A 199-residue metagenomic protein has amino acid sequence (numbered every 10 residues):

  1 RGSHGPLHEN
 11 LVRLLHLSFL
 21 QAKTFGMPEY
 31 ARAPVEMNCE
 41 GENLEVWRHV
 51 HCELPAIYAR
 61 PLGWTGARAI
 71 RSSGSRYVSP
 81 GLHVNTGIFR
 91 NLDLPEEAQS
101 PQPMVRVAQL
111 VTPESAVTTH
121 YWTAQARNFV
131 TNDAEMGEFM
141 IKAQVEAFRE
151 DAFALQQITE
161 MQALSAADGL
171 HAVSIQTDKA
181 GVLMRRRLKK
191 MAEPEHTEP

Functional and structural regions predicted by a protein language model:
R1-P199: C-terminal catalytic domain of Rieske-type non-heme iron oxygenases
